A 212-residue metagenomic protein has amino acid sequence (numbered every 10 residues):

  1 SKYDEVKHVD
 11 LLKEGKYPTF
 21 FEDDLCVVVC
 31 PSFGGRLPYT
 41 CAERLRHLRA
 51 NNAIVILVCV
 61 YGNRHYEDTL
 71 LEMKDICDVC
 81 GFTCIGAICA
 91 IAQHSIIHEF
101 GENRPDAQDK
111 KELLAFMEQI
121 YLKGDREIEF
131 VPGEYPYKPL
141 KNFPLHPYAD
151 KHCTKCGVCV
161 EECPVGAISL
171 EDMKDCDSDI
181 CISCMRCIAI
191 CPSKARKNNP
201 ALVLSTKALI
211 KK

Functional and structural regions predicted by a protein language model:
S1-L12, Y17-C30, G34-N142, A201-T206: FMN-binding flavodoxin-like domain, especially the glycine-rich phosphate-binding loop
E127-P164: A mid-sequence, solvent-exposed acidic-amphipathic segment
A149, T154, V158-I182, R186-V203: Iron-sulfur cluster-binding cysteine motifs and their immediate structural context in ferredoxin-like electron-transfer
L209-K211: Active-site-proximal loop/hinge segments that shape catalytic or ion-binding/gating pockets
